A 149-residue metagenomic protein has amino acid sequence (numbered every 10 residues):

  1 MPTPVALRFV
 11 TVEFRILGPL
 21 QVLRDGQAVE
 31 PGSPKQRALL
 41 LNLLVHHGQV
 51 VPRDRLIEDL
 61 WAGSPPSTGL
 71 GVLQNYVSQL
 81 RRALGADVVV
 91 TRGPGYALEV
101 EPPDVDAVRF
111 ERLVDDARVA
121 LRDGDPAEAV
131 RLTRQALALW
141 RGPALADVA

Functional and structural regions predicted by a protein language model:
M1-A149: Intrinsically disordered, low-complexity protein-interaction/activation regions
